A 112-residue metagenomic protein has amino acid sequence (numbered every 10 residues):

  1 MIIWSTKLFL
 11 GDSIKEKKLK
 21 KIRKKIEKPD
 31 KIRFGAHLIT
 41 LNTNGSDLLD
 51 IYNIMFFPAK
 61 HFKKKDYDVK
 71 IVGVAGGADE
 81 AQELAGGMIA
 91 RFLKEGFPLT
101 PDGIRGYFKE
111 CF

Functional and structural regions predicted by a protein language model:
M1, L38-L41, I51, I71-V74 (+2 more regions): Generic hydrophobic secondary-structure signal
M1-P29: Negatively charged, low-complexity tracts enriched in Asp/Glu with abundant Ser/Thr
I3-S5, K109-F112: A generic hydrophobic-segment detector
W4, L8, K21, K63-K70 (+1 more regions): Generic, low-specificity signal for short hydrophobic/alpha-helical stretches with a mild N-terminal bias, encompassing
D12, K18-K21, D47-L49, I54-F56 (+3 more regions): Mixed-charge, polar/low-complexity N-terminal
K25-E27, F62-K64, G106: Hydrophobic alpha-helical segments, principally membrane-spanning helices and signal/leader peptides
I32-V69: Short aromatic-glycine-(Arg/Gly/Cys) micro-motifs in beta-strand/loop hairpins
D66-E110: Short, compact, well-ordered microdomains
